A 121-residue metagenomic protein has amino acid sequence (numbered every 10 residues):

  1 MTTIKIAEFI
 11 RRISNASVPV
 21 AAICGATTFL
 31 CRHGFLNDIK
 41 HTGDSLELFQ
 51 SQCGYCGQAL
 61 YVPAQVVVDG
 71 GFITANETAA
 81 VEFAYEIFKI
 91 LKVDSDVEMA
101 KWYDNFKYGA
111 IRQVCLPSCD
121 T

Functional and structural regions predicted by a protein language model:
M1-A21, G25-T121: Active-site-adjacent pocket-lining segments in enzyme domains
